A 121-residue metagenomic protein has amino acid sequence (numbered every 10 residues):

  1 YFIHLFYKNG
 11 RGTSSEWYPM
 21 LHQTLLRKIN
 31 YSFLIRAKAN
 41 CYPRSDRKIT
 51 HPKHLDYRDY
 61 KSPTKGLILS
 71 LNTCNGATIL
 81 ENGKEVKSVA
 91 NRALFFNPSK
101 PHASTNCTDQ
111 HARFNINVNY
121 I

Functional and structural regions predicted by a protein language model:
Y1-R92, S99, A103-F114, N119-I121: Fe(II)/2-oxoglutarate oxygenase catalytic core
